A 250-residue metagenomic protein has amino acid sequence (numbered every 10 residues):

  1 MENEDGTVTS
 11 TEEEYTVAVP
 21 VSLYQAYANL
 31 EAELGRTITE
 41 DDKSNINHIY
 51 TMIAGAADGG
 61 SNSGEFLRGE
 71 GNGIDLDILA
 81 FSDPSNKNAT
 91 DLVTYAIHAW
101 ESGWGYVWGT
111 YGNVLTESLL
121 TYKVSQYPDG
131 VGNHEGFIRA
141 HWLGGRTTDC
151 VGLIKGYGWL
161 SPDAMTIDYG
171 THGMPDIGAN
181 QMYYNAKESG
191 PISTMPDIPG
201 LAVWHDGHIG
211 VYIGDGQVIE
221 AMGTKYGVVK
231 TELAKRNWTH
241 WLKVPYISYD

Functional and structural regions predicted by a protein language model:
M1-N86, T90: Cell-wall glycan-active module
E4, A26, E33, M52-N62 (+9 more regions): Intrinsically disordered, low-complexity segments enriched in small/polar residues
S10, A18, Y24, I46-T51 (+5 more regions): Generic preference for hydrophobic/aromatic residues in regular secondary structure cores
L30, I46-I49, A96, I138 (+1 more regions): Generic structural signal of hydrophobic/aromatic residues within well-ordered alpha-helices of folded domains
G35, V114-T116, Y249: Amphipathic alpha-helical interaction segments
A54-D163, D206-H208, I219-A221: N-terminal capping segments
F81-V93, S102, L143, K155 (+2 more regions): ...with weaker cross-activation on analogous glycine-rich loops/strands in unrelated enzymes
K235-D250: Low-complexity, Gly/Ser/Thr/Pro-rich intrinsically disordered linker/tail segments
